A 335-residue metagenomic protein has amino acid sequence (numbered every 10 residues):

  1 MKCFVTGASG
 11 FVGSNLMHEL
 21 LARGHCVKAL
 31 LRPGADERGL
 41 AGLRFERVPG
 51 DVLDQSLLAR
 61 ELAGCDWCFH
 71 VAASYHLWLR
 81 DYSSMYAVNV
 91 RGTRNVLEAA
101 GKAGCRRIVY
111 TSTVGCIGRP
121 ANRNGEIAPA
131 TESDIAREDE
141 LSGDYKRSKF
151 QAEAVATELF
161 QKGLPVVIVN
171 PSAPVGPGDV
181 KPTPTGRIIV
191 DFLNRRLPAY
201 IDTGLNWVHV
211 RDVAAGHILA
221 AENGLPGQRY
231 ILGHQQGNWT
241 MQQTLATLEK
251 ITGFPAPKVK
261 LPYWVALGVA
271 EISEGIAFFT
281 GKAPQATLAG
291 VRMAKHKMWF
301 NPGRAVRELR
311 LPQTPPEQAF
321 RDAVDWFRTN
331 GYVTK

Functional and structural regions predicted by a protein language model:
C3-R23: N-terminal Rossmann NAD(P)H-binding glycine-rich loop of SDR-like oxidoreductase domains
A35-A41, F45-R91, A99: NAD(P)H-binding glycine-rich loop region in Rossmannoid oxidoreductase-like domains and their noncatalytic homologs
Y86-V90, A128-D134, L141-E153, T183-G186 (+2 more regions): Short-chain dehydrogenase/reductase
V88-Y145: Conserved Rossmann-fold NAD(P)-dependent oxidoreductase catalytic core, especially the SDR/UDP-sugar
N95, Q151, P184, I201-E222 (+1 more regions): Substrate-positioning beta->alpha
N122-V169, A173, L197-P198: Catalytic helix-loop patch of NAD(P)-dependent Rossmann-fold dehydrogenases
K162-I168, S172-N206: NAD(P)-dependent short-chain dehydrogenase/reductase
G216-Q285, P302, R307, Q318-K335: Mid/C-terminal beta-alpha module of Rossmann-like enzyme folds, strongest in SDR-family dehydrogenases/epimerases
